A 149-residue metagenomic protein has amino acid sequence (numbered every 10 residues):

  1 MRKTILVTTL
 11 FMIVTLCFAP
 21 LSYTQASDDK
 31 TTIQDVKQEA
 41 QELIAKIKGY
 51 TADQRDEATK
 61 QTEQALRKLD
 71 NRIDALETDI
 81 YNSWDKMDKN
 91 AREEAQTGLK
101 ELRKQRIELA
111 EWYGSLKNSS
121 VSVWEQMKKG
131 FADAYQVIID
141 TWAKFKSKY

Functional and structural regions predicted by a protein language model:
M1-T4: Positively charged n-region of N-terminal signal peptides that target proteins for export
T8-A19: Bacterial N-terminal signal peptides
T24-I44: N-terminal propeptides/low-complexity segments immediately following signal peptides in secreted or periplasmic proteins
T31, E42, K46-K148: Surface-exposed, polar/charged faces of alpha-helical domains in mature secreted/periplasmic/lumenal proteins
